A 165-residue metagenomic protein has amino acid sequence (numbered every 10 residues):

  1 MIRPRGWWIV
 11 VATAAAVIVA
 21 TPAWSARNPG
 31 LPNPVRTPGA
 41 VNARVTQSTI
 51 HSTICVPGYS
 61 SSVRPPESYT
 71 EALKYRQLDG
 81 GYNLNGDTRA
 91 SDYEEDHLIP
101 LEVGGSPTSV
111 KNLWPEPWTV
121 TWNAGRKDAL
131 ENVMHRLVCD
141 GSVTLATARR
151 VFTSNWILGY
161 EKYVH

Functional and structural regions predicted by a protein language model:
I2-E94, E102-H165: Nuclease and nuclease-like effector domains acting on nucleic acids or nucleotide cofactors
